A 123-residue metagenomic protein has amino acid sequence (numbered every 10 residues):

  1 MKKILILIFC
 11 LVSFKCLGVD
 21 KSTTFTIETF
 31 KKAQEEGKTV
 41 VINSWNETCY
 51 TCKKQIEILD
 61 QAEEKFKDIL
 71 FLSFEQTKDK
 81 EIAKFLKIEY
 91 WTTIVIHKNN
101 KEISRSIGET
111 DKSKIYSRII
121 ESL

Functional and structural regions predicted by a protein language model:
I4-V12: Sec-dependent N-terminal signal peptides
C10, C16-E36, I120-E121: N-terminal leader/targeting and pre-domain segments
Q34-E47: Short active-site neighborhood of thiol/selenol oxidoreductases, capturing the structured segment around
S44, C49-C52, I94: The canonical Cys-X-X-Cys-His
S44, E63, D68-K80: Thiol-based oxidoreductase modules, predominantly thioredoxin-like and allied folds used for disulfide exchange
T51-K65: Typically the conserved alpha-helix immediately C-terminal to a functionally engaged Cys/Sec in thioredoxin-like
L86-V95: Structural micro-motif
I96-L123: Non-catalytic, surface beta->alpha helical segment in thiol-disulfide oxidoreductase systems
